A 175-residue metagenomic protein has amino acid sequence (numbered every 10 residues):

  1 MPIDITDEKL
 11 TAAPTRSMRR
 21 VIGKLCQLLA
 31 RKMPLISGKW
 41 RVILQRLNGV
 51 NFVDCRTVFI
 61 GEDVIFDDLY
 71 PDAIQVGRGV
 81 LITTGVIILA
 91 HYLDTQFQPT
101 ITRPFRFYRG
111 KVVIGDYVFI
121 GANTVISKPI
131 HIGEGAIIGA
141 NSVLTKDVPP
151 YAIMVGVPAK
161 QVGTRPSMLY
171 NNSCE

Functional and structural regions predicted by a protein language model:
M1-F52, G79, Y92-F97, Y117 (+1 more regions): Terminal amphipathic alpha-helical/low-complexity segments used for targeting or macromolecular assembly
G38, F59-I60: Conserved short histidine dyad/triad with adjacent acidic residue
I43, G61-H131, V157-P158, T164-S173: Flexible, glycine/small-residue-enriched loop-and-beta-strand segment within the central core of proteins
I138, G156: Conserved G/P- and acidic residue-centered "switch" motifs that form tight phosphate/ATP-binding loops in soluble
S142, P150-A152, K160: Glycine-centered loop/turn positions within well-structured domains that cap or flank conserved ligand/cofactor-binding
